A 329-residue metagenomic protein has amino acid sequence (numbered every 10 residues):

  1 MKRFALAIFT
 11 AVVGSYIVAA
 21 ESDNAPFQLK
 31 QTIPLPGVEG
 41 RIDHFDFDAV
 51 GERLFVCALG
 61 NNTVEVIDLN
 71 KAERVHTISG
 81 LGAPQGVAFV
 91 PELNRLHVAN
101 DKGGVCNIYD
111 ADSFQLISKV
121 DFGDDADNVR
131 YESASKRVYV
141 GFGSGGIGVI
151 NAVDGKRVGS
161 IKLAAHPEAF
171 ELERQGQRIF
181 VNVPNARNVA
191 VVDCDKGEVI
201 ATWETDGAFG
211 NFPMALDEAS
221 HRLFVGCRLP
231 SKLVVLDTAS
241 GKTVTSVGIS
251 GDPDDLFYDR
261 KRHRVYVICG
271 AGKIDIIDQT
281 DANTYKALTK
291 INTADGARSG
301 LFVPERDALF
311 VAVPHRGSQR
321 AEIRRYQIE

Functional and structural regions predicted by a protein language model:
F4-A5, I249: Generic hydrophobic-segment detector
A5-Y16: Bacterial N-terminal signal peptides
Y16-E329: Predominantly soluble domains enriched in secretory-pathway, periplasmic, or organellar proteins
